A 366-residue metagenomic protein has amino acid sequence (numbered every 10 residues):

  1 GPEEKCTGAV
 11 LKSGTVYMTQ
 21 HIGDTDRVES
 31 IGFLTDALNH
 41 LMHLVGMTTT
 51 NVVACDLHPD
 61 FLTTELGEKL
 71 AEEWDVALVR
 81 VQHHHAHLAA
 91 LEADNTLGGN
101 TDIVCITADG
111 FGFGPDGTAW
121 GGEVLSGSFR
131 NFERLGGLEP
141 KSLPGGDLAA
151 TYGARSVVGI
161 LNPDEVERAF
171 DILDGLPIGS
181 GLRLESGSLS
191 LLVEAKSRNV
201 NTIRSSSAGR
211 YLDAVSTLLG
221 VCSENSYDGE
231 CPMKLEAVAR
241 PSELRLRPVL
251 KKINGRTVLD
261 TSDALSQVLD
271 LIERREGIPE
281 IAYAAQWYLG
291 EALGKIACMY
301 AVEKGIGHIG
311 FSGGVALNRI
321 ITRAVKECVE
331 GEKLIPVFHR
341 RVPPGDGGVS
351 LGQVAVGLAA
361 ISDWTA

Functional and structural regions predicted by a protein language model:
P2-H40, D164-I306, I320-E327: A contiguous, well-structured pocket-lining segment that forms one wall/lid of small-molecule binding clefts in soluble
A54, I103-T107, S205, G310: Short glycine-aspartate micro-motif
D56, D75-H87, G307-S312, L317-R319 (+1 more regions): Conserved phosphate-binding/catalytic loops in two-lobed NTP-binding clefts
D60-W74, F111, P115-G127, R319-V329: Short Gly/Thr/Asp-enriched flexible loops that form oxyanion-binding sites at enzyme active sites
H84-L97, T101-A108, F113-G114, G153-N162 (+3 more regions): Glycine-rich phosphate-binding/hydrolytic loop that grips phosphoryl groups
D109-A119, N199-C222, S312, G347-Q353: Conserved phosphate/anionic-ligand binding catalytic regions in large, soluble enzymes, centered on
F113-G114, A119-L138, L182-S186, L191 (+1 more regions): Flexible glycine/proline-rich, aromatic-decorated loop/lid segments
E133-D147, K196-V200, L334-R340: Short beta-alpha connecting loops at secondary-structure transitions that line or flank enzyme active sites
